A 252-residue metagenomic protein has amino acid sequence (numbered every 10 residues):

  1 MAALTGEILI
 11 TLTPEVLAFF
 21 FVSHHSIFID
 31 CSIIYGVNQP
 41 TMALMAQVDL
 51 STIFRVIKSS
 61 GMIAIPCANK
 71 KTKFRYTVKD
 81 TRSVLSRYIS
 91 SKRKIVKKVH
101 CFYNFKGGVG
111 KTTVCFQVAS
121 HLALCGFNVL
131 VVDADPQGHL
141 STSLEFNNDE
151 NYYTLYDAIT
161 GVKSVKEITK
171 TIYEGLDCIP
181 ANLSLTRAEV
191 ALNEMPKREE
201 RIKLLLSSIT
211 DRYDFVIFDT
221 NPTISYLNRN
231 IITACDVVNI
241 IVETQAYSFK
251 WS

Functional and structural regions predicted by a protein language model:
G6-P14: Alpha-helix boundary/capping motif
L17-F20, D30, Y35, Q39 (+2 more regions): P-loop NTP-binding core
T41-M45: Short alpha-helical "recognition helix" segments of helix-turn-helix
S51: Key DNA-contact positions within bacterial/archaeal DNA-binding proteins
